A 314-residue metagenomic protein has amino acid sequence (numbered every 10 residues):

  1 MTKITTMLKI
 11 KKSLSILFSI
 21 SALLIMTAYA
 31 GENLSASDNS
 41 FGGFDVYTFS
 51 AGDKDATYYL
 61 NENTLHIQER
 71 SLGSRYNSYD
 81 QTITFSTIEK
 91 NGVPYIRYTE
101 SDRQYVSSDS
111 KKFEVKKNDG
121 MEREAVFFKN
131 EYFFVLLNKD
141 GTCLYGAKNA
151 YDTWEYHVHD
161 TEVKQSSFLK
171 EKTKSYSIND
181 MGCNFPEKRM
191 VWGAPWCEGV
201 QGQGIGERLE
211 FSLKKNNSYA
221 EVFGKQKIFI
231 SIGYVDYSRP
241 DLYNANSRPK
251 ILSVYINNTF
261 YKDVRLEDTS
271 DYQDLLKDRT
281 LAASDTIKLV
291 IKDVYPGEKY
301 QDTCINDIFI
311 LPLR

Functional and structural regions predicted by a protein language model:
I4-F18: Bacterial N-terminal signal peptides that target proteins for export
L17-I25: Bacterial N-terminal signal peptides
I25, Y29-G42, Y47-S50, K139-Y219: Disordered, acidic Ser/Thr/Pro-rich linker "stalks" and the adjacent N-terminal cap of the next globular domain
G31-Y76, T87, P94, N130-N138 (+1 more regions): Tryptophan-anchored aromatic micro-motifs
S71-N130: Contiguous, well-ordered beta-strand patches that form the walls/edges of small beta-barrel/beta-sandwich domains
P186-N257, L281-D285, I291-R314: Aromatic, loop-rich ligand-recognition surfaces of beta-strand-rich domains
F211-S212, D271-R279: Exposed aromatic-hydrophobic patches
N258-V264: Surface-exposed loop/edge segments in extracytoplasmic proteins
